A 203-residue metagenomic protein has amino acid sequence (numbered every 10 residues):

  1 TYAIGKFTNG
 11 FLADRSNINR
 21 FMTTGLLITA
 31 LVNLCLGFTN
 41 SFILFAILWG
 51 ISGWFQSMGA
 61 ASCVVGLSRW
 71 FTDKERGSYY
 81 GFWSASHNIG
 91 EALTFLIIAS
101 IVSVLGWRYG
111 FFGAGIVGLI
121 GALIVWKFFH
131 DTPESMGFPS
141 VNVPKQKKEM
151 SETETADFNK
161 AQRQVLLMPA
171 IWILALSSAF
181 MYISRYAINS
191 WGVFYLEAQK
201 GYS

Functional and structural regions predicted by a protein language model:
Y2-F7, E91-A92: Residue-level signature of mid-helix packing/kink "hotspots" within the transmembrane helices of 12-pass Major
N17, F38-I43: Helix-breaking motifs and short loop linkers at transmembrane-helix boundaries and internal kinks in secondary membrane
R20-L34: Structural signature of the two symmetry-related core transmembrane helices
S41-W49, I173-L174: Short hydrophobic/alpha-helical segments at membrane-entry points of transmembrane helices in Major Facilitator
L48-I89: Cytoplasmic helix-loop-helix junction between adjacent transmembrane helices in 12-TM secondary transporters
W83-E134: Helix-loop-helix hairpin linking two adjacent transmembrane segments in secondary transporters
M136-L174, Q199: Juxtamembrane intracellular "pre-TM" segments in multi-pass secondary transporters
M168-S203: Extracytoplasmic gate region of multi-pass secondary transporters
